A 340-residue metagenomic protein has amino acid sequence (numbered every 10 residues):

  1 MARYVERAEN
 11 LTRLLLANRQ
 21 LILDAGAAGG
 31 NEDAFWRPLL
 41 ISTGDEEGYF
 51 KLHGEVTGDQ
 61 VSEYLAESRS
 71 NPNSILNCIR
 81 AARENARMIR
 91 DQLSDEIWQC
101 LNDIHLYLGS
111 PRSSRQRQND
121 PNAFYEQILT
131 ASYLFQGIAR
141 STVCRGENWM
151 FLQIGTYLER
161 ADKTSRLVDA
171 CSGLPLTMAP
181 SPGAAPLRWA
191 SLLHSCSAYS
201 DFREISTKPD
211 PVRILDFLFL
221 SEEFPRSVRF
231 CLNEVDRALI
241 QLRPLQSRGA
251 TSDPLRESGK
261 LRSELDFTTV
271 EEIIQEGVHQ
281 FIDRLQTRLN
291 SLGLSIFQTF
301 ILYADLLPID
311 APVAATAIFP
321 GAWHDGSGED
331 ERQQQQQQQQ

Functional and structural regions predicted by a protein language model:
M1-Q334, Q338-Q340: Alpha-helical transmembrane segments and their helix-helix packing motifs
